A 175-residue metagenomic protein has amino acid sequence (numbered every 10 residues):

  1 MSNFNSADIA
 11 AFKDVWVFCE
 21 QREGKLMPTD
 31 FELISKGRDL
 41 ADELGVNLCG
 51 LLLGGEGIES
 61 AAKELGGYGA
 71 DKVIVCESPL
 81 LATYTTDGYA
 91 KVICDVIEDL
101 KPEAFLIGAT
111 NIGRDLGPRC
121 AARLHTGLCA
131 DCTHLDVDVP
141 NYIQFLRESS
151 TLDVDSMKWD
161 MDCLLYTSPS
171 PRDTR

Functional and structural regions predicted by a protein language model:
S2-S6, A11-K25, T29-L164: A glycine-rich, acidic short-motif signal
Y166-R175: Single conserved hydrophobic/aromatic residue that forms the stacking wall/gate of nucleotide- or nucleobase-binding
